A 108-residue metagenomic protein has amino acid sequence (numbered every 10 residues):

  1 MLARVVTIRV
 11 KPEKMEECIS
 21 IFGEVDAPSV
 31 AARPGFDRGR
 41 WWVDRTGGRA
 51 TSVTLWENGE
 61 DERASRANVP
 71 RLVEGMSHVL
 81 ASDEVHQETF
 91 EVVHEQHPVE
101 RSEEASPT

Functional and structural regions predicted by a protein language model:
L2, R9, R40-G47, E74-T108: Glycine-rich beta-strand-turn "strand-cap" elements at beta-sheet edges
A3-I8, R38-A67: Short, well-ordered beta-strand segments in beta-rich or mixed alpha/beta enzyme and ligand-binding folds
R9-F22: Short, surface-exposed ligand-recognition loops at beta-strand->loop->(often short) alpha-helix junctions that present
K11-E13, E57-G59, H94: Short coil/turn motifs at secondary-structure junctions
K14-E16, D26-S29, W41-W42: Intrinsically disordered, low-complexity segments enriched in polar/charged residues with Gly/Pro, especially when
M15-E17, D61-R63, Q96: Intrinsically disordered, low-complexity acidic/polar segments
E24-D37, L55-E88, T108: An amphipathic, aromatic/His-enriched active-site/gating alpha helix that lines ligand/cofactor pockets
